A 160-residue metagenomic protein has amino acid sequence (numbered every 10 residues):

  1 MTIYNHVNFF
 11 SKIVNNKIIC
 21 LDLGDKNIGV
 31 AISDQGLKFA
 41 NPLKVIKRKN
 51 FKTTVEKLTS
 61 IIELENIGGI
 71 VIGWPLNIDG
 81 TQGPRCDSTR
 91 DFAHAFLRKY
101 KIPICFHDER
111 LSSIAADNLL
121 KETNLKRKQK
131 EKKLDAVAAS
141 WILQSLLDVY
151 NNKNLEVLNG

Functional and structural regions predicted by a protein language model:
M1-I19, K26-G160: Phosphate- and other anionic-substrate recognition elements at nucleic-acid/protein interfaces
